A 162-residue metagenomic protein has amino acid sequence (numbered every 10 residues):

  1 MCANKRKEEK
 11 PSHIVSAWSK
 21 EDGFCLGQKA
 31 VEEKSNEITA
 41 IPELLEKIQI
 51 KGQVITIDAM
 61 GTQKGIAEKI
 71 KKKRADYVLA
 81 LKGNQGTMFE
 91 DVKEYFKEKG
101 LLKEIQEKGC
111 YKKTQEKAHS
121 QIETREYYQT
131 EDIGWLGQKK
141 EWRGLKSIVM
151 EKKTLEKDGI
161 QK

Functional and structural regions predicted by a protein language model:
M1-I57, T62-G65: Conserved, well-structured functional cores that handle cations and Mg-NTP chemistry
P11, K71, I160-Q161: A short, structural micro-pattern
K51, D76, L101-L102: A general structural signal for well-ordered secondary-structure junctions
G65-I66, T87: Phosphate- and divalent-cation-binding pockets in alpha/beta enzyme and binding domains that engage nucleotide-derived
A67-A75, K97: Short, surface-exposed basic-aromatic patches at helix termini and helix-loop junctions that form
G83, T87-K162: An anionic, glycine-rich sequence signature occurring as long contiguous blocks
